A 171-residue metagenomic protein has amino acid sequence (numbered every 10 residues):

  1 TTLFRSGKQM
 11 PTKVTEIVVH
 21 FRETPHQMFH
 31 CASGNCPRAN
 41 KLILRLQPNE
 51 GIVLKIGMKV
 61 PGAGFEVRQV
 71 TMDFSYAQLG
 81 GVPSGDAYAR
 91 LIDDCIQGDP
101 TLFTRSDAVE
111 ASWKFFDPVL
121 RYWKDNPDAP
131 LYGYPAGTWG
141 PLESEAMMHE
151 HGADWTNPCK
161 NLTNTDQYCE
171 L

Functional and structural regions predicted by a protein language model:
T1-L3: Short, small-residue-biased leader/transition segments that mark boundaries at the very start of proteins
G7-T15, H26: ATP/pyrophosphate-binding catalytic subdomain of soluble kinases
T12-V14, V19, P37-A153: C-terminal helical cap and adjacent loop that interface with cofactors, partners, or active-site loops
R22-T24: Generic short beta-strand segments
M28-H30: Conserved nucleotide-binding/hydrolysis modules and their immediate coupling elements across P-loop/ASCE NTPase motors
P158-L171: C-terminal helix/juxtamembrane-tail motif
